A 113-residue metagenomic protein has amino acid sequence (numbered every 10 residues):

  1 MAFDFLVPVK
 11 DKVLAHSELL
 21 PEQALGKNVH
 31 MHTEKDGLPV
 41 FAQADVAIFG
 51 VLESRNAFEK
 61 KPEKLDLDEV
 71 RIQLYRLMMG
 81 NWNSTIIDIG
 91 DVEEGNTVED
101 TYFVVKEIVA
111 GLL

Functional and structural regions predicted by a protein language model:
A2-L113: Metal-dependent C-N hydrolase catalytic cores
